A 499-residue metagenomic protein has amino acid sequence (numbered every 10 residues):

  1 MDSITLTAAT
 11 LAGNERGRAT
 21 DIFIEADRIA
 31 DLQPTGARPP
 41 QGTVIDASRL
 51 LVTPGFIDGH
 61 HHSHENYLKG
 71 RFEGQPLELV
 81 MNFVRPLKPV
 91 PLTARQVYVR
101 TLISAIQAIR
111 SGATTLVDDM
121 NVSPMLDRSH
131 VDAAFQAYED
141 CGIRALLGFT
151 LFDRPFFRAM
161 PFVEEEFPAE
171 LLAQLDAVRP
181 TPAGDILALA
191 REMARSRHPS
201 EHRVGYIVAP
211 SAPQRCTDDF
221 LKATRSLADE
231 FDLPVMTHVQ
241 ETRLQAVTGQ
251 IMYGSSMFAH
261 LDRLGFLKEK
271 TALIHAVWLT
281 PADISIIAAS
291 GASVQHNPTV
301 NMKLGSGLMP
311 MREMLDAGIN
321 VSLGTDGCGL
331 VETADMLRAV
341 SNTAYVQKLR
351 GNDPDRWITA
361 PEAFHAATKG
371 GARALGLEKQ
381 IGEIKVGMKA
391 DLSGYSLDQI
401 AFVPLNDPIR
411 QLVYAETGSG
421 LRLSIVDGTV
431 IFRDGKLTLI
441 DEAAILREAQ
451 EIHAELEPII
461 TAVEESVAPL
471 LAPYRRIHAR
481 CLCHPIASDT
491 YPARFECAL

Functional and structural regions predicted by a protein language model:
M1-P40, L50-V52: N-terminal metal-binding scaffold of metallo-dependent hydrolase/deaminase domains
D2-A8, R38-F83, L102, I109-R110 (+2 more regions): Replace "His-x-His-based motif
Y67-V97, R154-P180, R243-K268, S290-S293 (+1 more regions): Active-site gating loops and adjacent loop-to-helix segments of metal-dependent hydrolytic enzymes
K69-R144, D185-S200, Q450, E455: Alpha-helical scaffold segments that flank or form the walls of functional sites
S129-A276: Metal-coordinating catalytic core of metallo-dependent amide/deamination hydrolases
R263-K270, R312-Q399, A415: His/Asp/Glu-enriched, well-ordered alpha-helical/loop segment that forms or immediately abuts the divalent-metal
K389-L446: C-terminal cap of metal-dependent C-N hydrolases
A443, R447, E451, E464 (+1 more regions): C-terminal regulatory/interaction regions
